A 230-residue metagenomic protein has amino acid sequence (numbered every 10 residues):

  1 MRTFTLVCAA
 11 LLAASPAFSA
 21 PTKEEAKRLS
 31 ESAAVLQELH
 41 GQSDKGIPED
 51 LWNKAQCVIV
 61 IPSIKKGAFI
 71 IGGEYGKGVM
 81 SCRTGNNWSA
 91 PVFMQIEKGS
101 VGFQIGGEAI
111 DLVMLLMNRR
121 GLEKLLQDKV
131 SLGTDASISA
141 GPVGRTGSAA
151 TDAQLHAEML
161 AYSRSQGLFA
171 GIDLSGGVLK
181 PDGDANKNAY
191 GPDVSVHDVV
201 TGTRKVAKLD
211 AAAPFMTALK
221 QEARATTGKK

Functional and structural regions predicted by a protein language model:
M1-F4: Positively charged n-region of N-terminal signal peptides that target proteins for export
A14-P16: N-terminal signal peptide c-region/cleavage motif recognized by signal peptidases
A20-K230: Small-residue-enriched, tightly packed secondary-structure blocks
